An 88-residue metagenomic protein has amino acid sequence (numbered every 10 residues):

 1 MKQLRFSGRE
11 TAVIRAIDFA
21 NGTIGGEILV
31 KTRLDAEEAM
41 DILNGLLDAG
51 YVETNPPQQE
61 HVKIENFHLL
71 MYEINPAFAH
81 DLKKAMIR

Functional and structural regions predicted by a protein language model:
M1-V13: Short alpha-helical segments that sit at the start of domains
R5-F6, L34, I74: Alpha-helical hairpin
R15-A20: Short amphipathic alpha-helical elements of helix-turn-helix/winged-helix folds
G22-K31: Short acidic, hydrophobic short linear motifs in intrinsically disordered regions
L34-A49, T54: Short amphipathic alpha-helical interaction segments
P56-L69: Short, Lys/Arg-rich nucleic-acid/phosphate-binding segment
F67-R88: Short, amphipathic alpha-helical interaction segments positioned at domain boundaries
